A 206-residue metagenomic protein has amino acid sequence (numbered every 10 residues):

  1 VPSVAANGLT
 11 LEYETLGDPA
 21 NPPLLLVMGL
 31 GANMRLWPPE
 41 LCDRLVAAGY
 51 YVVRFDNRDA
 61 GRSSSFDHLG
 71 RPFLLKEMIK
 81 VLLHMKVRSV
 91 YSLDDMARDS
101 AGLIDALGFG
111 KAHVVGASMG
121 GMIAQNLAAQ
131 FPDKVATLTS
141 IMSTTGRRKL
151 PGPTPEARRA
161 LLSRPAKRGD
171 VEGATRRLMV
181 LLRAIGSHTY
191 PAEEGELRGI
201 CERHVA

Functional and structural regions predicted by a protein language model:
N7-L83: Conserved HGGG/HGGXW glycine-rich cap/lid loop of the alpha/beta-hydrolase fold
P23, Y51, G110-H113, K134-T137: Structural signature of beta-strand start/N-cap positions in the alpha/beta core of ABC transporter nucleotide-binding
L45, L127-F131: Aromatic pocket-lining residues of Rossmann-like dinucleotide-binding sites
L82-V90, D94-A112: Conserved acidic catalytic loop of the alpha/beta-hydrolase fold
V114-G116, I141: Short beta-strand immediately N-terminal to the catalytic nucleophile in serine-hydrolase-like folds
G116, G120, A124: Gly/Ala-rich beta-loop-alpha elbow adjacent to hydrolase catalytic centers
A129, A136-G169: Flexible "cap/lid" loop of the alpha/beta hydrolase fold
P153-A206: Alpha/beta-hydrolase
